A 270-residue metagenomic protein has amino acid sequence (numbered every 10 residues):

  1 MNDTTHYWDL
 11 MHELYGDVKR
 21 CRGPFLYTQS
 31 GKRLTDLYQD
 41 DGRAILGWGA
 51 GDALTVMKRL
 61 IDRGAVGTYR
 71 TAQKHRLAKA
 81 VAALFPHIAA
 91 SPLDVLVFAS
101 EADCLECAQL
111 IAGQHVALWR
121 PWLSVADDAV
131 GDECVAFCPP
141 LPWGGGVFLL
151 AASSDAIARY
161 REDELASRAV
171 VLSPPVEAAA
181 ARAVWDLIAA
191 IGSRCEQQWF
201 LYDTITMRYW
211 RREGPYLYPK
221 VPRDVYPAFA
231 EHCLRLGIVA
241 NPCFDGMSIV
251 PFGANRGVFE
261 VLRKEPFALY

Functional and structural regions predicted by a protein language model:
M1-F25, Q39-I45, L60, K74 (+2 more regions): Active-site-adjacent loop/helix segments that line or gate small-molecule/cofactor pockets in enzymes
L34-T35, Q39-H75, V81-I88: Glycine-rich phosphate-binding segment of PLP-dependent enzymes
D52, V56-L60, T204-I205, A228-I238 (+1 more regions): Generic non-transmembrane alpha-helical segments
R70, A82-H115: Short loop-beta-helix segment that forms the pyridoxal 5′-phosphate
A112-D186: Active-site PLP attachment segment
Q198-H232, C243, S248-A254: Conserved PLP-binding catalytic core of the aspartate aminotransferase-like
H232-Y270: PLP-dependent enzyme catalytic core of the Aspartate aminotransferase-like
